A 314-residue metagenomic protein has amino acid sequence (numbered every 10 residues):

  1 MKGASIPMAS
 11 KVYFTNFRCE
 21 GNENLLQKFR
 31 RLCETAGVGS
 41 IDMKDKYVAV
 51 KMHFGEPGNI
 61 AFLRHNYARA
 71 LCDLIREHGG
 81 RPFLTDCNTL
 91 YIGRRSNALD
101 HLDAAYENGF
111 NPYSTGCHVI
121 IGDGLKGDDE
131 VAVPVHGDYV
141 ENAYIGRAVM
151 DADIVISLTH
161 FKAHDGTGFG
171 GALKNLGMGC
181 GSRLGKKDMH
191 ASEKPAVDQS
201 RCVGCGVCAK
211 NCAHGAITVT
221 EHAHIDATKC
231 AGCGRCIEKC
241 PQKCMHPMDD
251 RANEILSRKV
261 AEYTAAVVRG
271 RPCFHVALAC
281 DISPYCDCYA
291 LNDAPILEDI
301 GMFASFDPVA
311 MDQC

Functional and structural regions predicted by a protein language model:
M1-P7: Short, Lys/Arg-enriched N-terminal segments with co-localized hydrophobic residues within the first ~10-30 amino acids
A9-Y67, L74-D86, Y91-C314: Extended, low-polarity segments enriched in aliphatic/aromatic residues
